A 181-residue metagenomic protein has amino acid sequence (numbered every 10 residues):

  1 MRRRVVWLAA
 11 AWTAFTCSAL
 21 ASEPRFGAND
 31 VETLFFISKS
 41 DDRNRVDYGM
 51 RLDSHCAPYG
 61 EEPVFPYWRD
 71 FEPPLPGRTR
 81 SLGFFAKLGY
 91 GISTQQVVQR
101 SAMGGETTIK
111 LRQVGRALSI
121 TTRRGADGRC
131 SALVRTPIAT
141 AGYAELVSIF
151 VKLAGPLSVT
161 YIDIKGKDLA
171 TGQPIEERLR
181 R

Functional and structural regions predicted by a protein language model:
M1-R4: Positively charged n-region of N-terminal signal peptides that target proteins for export
W7-T16: Bacterial N-terminal signal peptides
A21-G83, P174: N-terminal export/targeting and maturation segments
V31-E32, Y161-I164: Short, hydrophobic/aromatic-rich segments at coil-to-beta transitions
E72-C130: Predominantly extracellular/secreted and cell-surface proteins with exposed, flexible low-complexity segments
R112-Y161, D168-T171: Acidic, glycine-rich flexible loop segments
G166-R181: Short, low-complexity, Pro/Ser/Thr/Gly-rich segments in the mature regions of secreted, periplasmic
